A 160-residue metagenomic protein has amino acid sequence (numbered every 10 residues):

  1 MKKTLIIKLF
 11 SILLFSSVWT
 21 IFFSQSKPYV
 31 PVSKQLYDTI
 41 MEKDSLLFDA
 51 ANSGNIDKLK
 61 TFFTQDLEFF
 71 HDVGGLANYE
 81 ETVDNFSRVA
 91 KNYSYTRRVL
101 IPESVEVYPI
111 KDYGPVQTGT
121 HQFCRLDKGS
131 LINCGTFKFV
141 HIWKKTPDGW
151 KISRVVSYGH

Functional and structural regions predicted by a protein language model:
M1-F10: Bacterial N-terminal signal peptides that target proteins for export
K8, I21-Q65: Short, low-complexity N-terminal intrinsically disordered segments enriched in polar/charged residues
L13-F23: Hydrophobic h-region of N-terminal signal peptides that target proteins for export in Gram-negative bacteria
K34-T39, N55-Y113, T120-Q122, L131-C134: A solvent-exposed, acidic/Ser-Thr-rich amphipathic alpha-helical stretch
V107-P115, W143-G149: A short, structured loop/turn motif at beta-sheet edges
F123-D127, W143: Beta-strand elements of well-folded, non-transmembrane domains
T136-H160: Short beta-strand edge/turn micro-motifs at domain boundaries
